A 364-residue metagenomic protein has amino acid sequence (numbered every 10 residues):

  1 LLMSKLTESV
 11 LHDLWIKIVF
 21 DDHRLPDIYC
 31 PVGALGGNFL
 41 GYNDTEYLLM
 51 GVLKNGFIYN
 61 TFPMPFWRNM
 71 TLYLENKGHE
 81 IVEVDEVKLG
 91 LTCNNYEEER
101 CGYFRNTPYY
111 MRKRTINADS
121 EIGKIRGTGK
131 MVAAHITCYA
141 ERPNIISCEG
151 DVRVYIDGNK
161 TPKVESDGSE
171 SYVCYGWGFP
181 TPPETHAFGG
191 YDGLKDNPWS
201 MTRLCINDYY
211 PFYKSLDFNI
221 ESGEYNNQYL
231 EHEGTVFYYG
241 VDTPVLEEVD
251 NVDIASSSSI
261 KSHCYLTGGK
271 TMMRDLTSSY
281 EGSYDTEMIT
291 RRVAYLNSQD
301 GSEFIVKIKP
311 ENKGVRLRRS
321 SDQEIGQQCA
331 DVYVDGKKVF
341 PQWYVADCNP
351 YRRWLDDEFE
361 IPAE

Functional and structural regions predicted by a protein language model:
L2-T267, S321: Beta-strand-centric surfaces of beta-sandwich/beta-rich domains
P162, V245-E364: Extracytoplasmic
